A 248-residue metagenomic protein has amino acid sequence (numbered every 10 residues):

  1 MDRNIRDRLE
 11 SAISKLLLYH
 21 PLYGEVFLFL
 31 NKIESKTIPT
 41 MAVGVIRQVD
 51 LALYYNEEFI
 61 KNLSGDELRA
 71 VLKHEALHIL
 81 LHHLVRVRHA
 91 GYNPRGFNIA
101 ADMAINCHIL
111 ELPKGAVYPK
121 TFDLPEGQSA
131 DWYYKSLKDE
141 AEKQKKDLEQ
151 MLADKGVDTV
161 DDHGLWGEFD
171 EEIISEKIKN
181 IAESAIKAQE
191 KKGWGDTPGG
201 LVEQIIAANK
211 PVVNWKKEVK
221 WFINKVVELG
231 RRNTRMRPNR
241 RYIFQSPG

Functional and structural regions predicted by a protein language model:
M1-L72, A76-G115: Basic/hydrophobic alpha-helical interface regions
C107-G248: Negatively charged
